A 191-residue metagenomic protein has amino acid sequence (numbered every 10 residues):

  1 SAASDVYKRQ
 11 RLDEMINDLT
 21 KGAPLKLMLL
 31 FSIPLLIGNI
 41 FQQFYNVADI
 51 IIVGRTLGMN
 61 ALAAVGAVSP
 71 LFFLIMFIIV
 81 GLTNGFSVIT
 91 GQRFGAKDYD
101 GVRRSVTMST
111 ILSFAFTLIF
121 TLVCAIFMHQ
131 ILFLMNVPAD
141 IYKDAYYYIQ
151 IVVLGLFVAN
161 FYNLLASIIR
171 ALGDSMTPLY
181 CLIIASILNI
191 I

Functional and structural regions predicted by a protein language model:
S4, K8-S32, T90-F157, I191: Short alpha-helical transmembrane segments in multi-pass integral membrane proteins
K21, L25-F44, A48, L71 (+3 more regions): Residue-level signal for short hydrophobic patches within transmembrane helices of multi-pass membrane transporters
I33, D49, F86, F127-M128 (+1 more regions): Hydrophobic/aromatic residues in alpha-helical transmembrane segments
I37, D49-V53, V65, T90 (+8 more regions): Hydrophobic/aromatic residues within transmembrane alpha-helices of membrane transport systems, especially the TMDs
V47-I50, L164-I168, I190-I191: Alpha-helical transmembrane segments of multipass membrane proteins
V53-F73, A139-D144: Interfacial/gating helices of multi-pass transporter permease domains
L62-L122, A159-P178: Small-residue-rich hydrophobic transmembrane alpha-helices
C124, T177-I191: Alpha-helical transmembrane segments of multi-pass membrane transporters and transport-associated inner-membrane enzymes
